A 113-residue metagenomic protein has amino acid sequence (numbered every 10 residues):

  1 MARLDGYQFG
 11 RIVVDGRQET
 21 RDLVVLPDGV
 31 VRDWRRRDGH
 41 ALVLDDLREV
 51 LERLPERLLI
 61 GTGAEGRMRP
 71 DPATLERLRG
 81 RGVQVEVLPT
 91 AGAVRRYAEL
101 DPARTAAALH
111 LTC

Functional and structural regions predicted by a protein language model:
M1-D45, R53, P102-C113: Non-catalytic interface/targeting segments
R21-V24, R48, R67, D71: Membrane-targeting and insertion segments and their boundary/processing signals
G29, T74-E76, R95: Alpha-helix termini
D33, G66-P70, R95-R96: Short active-site-adjacent helix-start/loop capping segments
V43-V50, A93-R96: Short, charged beta->alpha transition segments
V50, E76-R77, A98-E99: Short, charge-rich binding segments
L54-L88: Mid-chain, well-packed structural core segment of small domains
G80-L111: C-terminal structural segments of small proteins and small subunits
